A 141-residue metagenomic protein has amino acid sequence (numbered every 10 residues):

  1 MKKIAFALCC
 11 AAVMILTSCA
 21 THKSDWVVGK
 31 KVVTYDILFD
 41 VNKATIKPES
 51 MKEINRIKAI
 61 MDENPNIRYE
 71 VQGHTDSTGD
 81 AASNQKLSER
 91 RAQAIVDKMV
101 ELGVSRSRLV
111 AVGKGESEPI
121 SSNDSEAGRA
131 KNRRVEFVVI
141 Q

Functional and structural regions predicted by a protein language model:
M1-I4: Positively charged n-region of N-terminal signal peptides that target proteins for export
A7-I15: Bacterial N-terminal signal peptides
V13, E63, E101-G103: Alpha-helix termination/capping residues and helix-transition junctions
L16, H22, A44-I46, K86 (+1 more regions): Short linear motifs at secondary-structure transitions and domain/linker junctions
T17, T21, T75-T78: Ser/Thr-centric signal marking residues that sit in or immediately flank functional binding/regulatory motifs
C19-R68: Periplasmic peptidoglycan-binding/tethering modules of Gram-negative envelope proteins
Q72-Q141: Periplasmic OmpA-like peptidoglycan-binding domain that tethers envelope proteins to the cell wall
